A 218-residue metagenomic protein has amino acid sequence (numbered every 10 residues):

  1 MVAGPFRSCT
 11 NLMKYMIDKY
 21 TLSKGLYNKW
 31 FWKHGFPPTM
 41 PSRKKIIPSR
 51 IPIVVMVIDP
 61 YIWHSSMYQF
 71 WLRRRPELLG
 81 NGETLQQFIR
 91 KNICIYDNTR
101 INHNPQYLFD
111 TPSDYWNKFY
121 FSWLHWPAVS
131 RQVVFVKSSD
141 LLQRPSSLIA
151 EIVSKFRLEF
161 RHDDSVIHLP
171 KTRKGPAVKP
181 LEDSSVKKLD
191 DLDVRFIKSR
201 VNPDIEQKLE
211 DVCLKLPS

Functional and structural regions predicted by a protein language model:
M1, Q106-D110, L124-P127, S154-S218: PAPS-dependent sulfotransferases, especially Golgi type II membrane carbohydrate sulfotransferases
M1-V136, R200, Q207-L214: PAPS-dependent sulfotransferase catalytic domain
D18, V153-S154: Residue-level preference for well-ordered alpha-helical positions
M40, R144-L148, G175: Short, solvent-exposed polar/charged micro-motifs at secondary-structure junctions
I58, L79-E83, Q143, L158-H162 (+1 more regions): Short coil/turn linker and secondary-structure boundary residues
K118, S122, S147-E151, F196: Alpha-helical elements of Rossmann-like donor-binding domains used by nucleotide-donor carbohydrate transfer enzymes
A128-V153: Phosphate-binding beta-loop-alpha motif at adenosine-nucleotide cofactor sites
